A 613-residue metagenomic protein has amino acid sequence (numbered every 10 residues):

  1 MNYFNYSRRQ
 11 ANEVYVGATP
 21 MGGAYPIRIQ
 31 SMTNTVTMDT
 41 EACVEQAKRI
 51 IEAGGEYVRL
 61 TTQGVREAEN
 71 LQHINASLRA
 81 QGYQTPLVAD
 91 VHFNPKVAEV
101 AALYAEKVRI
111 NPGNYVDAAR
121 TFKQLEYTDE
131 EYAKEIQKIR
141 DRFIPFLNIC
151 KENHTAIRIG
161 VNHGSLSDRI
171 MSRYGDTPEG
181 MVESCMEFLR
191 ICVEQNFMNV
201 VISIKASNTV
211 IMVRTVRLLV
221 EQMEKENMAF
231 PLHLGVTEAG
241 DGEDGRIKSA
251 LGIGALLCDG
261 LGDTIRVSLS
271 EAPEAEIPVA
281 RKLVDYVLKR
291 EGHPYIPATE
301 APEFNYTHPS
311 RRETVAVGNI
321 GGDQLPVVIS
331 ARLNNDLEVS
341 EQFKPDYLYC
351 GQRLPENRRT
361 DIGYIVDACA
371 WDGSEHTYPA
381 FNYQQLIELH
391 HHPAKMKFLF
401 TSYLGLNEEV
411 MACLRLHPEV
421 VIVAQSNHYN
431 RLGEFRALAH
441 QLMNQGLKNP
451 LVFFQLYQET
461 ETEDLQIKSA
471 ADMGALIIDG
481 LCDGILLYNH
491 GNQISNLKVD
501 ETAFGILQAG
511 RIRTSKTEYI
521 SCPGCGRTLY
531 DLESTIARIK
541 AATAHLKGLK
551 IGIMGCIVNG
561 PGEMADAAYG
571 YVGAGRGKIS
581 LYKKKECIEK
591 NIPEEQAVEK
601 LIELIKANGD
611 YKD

Functional and structural regions predicted by a protein language model:
M1-S31, L147-N153, K289-N335, A541: N-terminal amphipathic alpha-helix/helix-capping segment at the start of soluble metabolic enzymes
N2, G55-E187, G318, V327-G433: Active-site beta->alpha loop and helix N-cap motifs at the rims of alpha/beta catalytic domains
I29, D90, I159, I202 (+5 more regions): Conserved, mostly hydrophobic/aromatic
M38-R49, F93-A98, S249-I253, N335-E341 (+2 more regions): Short, acidic/polar
E56-R59, A105-T121, C258-E274, V421 (+2 more regions): Glycine-rich phosphate-binding active-site loops on the catalytic face of alpha/beta enzymes
E126-F143, N148, I170-I320, F398 (+2 more regions): Catalytic alpha/beta core domains of metabolic enzymes, predominantly
G322-F343, D531-G575: C-terminal accessory/binding modules appended to enzymatic or scaffolding proteins
R576-I579, C587-D610: Beta-strand/loop-dominated core regions that host nucleotide or nucleotide-derived cofactor-binding catalytic loops
